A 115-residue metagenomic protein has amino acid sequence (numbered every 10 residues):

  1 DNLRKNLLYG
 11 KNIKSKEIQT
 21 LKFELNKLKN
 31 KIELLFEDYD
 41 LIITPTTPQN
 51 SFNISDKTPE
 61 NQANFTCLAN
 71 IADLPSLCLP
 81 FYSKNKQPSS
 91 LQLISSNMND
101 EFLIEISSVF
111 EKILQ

Functional and structural regions predicted by a protein language model:
D1-N26, E33, C78-Q92: Short helix-loop capping/hinge segments that flank enzyme active sites or metal/cofactor-binding pockets
Q19-T20, I71-Q115: Structural helix-boundary/capping segments
T20, Q49-C67: Short, surface-exposed loop/helix-turn segments at secondary-structure junctions that function as lids/hinges flanking
K27-E37, E111, Q115: Short, well-structured alpha-helical segments in soluble
K31-E33, P59-P80: Small-aliphatic-rich amphipathic alpha-helix that forms the alpha element of a beta-alpha
D40: Conserved acidic residues
T46: Glycine-rich, N-terminal phosphate-binding loop of Rossmann-like dinucleotide-binding domains
